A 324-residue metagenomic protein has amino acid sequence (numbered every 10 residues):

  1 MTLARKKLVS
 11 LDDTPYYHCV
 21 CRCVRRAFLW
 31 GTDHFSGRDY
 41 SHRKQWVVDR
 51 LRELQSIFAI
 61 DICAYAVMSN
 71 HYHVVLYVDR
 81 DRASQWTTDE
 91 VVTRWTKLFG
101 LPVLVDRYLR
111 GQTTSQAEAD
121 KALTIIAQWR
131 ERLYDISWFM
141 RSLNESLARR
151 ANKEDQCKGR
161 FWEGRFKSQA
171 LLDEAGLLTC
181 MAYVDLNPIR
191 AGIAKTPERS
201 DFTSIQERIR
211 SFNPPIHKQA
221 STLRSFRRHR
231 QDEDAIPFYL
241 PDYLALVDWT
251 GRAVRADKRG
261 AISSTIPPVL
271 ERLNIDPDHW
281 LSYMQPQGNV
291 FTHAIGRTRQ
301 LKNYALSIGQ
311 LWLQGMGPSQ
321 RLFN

Functional and structural regions predicted by a protein language model:
M1-N324: Short catalytic/metal-binding and nucleic-acid-binding patches
